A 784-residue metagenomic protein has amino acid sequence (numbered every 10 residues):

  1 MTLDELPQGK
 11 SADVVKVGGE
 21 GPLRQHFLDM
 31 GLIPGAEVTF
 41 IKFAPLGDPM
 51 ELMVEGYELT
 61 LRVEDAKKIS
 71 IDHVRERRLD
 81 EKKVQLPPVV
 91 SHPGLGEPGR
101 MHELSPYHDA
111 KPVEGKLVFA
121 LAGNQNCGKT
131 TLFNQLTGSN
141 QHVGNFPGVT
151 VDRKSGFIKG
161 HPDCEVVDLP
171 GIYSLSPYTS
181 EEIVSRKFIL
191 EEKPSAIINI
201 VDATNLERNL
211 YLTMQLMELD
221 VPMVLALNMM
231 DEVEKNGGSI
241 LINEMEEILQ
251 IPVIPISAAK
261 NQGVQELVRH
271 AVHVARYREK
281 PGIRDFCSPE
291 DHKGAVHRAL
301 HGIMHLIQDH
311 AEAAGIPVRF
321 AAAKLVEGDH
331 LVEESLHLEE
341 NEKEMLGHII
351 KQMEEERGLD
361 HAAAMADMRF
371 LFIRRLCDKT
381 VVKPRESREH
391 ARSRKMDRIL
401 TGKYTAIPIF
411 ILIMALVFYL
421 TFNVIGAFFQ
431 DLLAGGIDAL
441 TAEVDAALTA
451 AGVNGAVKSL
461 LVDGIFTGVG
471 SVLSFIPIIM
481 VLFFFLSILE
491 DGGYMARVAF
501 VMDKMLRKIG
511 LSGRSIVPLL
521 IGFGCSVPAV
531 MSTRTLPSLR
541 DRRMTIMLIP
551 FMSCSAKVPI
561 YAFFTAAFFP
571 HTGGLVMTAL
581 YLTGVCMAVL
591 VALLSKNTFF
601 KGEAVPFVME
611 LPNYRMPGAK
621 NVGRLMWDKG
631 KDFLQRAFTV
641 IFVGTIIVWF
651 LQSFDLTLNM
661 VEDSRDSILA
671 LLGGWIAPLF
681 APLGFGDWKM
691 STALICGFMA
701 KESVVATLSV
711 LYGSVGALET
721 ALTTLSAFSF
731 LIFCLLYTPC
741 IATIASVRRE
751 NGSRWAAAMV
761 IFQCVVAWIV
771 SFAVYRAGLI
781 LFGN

Functional and structural regions predicted by a protein language model:
P93-S174: Conserved G1/Walker A P-loop phosphate-binding module
H161, R186-V253, I560: Conserved C-terminal guanine-recognition region of P-loop GTPase G domains, centered on the G4
V224, E234-P384: Alpha-helical transmembrane helix bundles of large polytopic membrane transport and channel proteins
A363-A364, K383, V424-I465, I509 (+3 more regions): Extended, low-charge hydrophobic alpha-helical regions
L400-F500: Core alpha-helical transmembrane segments of integral membrane proteins
I409-L420, L482-S487, T565-A567, L580-S595 (+3 more regions): Hydrophobic core segments of alpha-helical transmembrane domains in multi-pass membrane transport and ion-translocation
G435, A439-E443, A496-S526, K601-L625 (+1 more regions): Juxtamembrane inter-helical linkers in multi-pass membrane proteins
S555-T578, A742-G752, A773-N784: Transmembrane helix-loop junctions at the membrane interface of multipass transporters and ion channels
